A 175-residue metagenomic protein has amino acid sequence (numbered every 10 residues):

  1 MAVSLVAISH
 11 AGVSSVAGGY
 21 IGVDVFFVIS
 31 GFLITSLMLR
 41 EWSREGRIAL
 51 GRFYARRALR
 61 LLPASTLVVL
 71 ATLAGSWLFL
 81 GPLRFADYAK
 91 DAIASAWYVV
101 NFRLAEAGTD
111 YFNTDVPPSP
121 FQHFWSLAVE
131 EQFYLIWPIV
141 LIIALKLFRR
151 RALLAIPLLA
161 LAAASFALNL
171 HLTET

Functional and structural regions predicted by a protein language model:
M1-T175: Membrane-interface helix/loop caps of multi-pass membrane proteins
